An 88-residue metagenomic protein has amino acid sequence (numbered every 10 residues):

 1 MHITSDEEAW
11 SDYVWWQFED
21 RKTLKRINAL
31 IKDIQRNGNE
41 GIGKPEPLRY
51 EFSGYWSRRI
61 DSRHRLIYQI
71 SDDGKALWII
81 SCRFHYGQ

Functional and structural regions predicted by a protein language model:
H2, S11, W15-W16, R21-L24 (+3 more regions): Enriched for short, Lys/Arg-rich terminal
S5-D6: PIN/NYN-family metal-dependent endoribonuclease catalytic core
A9-W10, G38: Non-catalytic effector/regulatory segments
K32-R59: A short, surface-exposed loop/turn module that caps and links secondary-structure elements
